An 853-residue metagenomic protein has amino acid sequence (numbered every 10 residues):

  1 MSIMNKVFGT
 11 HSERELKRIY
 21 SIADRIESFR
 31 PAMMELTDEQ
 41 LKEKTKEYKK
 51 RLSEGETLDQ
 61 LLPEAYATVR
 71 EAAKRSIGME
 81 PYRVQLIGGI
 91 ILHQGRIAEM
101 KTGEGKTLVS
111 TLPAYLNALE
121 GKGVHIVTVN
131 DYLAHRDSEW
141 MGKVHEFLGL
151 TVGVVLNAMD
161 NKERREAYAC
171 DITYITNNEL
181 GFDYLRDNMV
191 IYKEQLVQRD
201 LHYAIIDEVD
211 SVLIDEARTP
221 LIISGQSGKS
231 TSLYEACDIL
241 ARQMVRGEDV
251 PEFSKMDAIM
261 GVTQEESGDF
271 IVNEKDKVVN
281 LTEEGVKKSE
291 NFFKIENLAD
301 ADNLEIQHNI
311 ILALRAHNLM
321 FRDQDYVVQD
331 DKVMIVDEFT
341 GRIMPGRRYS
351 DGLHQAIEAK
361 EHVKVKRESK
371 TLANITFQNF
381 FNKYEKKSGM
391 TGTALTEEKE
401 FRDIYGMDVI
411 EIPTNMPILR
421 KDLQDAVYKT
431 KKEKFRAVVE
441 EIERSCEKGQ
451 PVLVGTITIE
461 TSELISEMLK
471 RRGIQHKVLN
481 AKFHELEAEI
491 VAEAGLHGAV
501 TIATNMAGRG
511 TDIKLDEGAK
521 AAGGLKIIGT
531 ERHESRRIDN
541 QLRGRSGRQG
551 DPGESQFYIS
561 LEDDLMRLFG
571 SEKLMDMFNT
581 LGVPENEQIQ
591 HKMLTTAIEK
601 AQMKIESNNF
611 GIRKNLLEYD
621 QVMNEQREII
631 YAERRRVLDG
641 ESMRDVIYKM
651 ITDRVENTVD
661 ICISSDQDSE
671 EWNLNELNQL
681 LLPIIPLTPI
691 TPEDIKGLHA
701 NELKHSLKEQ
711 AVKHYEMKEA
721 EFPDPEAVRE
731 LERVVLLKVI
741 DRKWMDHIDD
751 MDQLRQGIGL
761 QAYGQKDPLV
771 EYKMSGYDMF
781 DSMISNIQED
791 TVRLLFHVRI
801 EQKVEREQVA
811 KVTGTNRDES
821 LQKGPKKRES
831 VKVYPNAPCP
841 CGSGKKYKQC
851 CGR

Functional and structural regions predicted by a protein language model:
M1-G582, Y631-A632, K649, D653: Conserved P-loop NTPase motor core
M4, Y66, D171, H354 (+7 more regions): A generic alpha-helix preference that emphasizes hydrophobic side chains
Y326-M334, T340-R347, Q549-G550, F557 (+2 more regions): Extended, charged helical/alpha-beta scaffold domains that provide interaction surfaces
G449-S462, D639-E641, P692-K696, P840: Short, Lys/Glu-rich amphipathic helical modules
V454, I502, W744, F780 (+2 more regions): Hydrophobic, well-ordered secondary-structure elements that form the walls of internal hydrophobic environments
V831-K848, G852: Short Cys/His-rich zinc-binding micro-motifs
